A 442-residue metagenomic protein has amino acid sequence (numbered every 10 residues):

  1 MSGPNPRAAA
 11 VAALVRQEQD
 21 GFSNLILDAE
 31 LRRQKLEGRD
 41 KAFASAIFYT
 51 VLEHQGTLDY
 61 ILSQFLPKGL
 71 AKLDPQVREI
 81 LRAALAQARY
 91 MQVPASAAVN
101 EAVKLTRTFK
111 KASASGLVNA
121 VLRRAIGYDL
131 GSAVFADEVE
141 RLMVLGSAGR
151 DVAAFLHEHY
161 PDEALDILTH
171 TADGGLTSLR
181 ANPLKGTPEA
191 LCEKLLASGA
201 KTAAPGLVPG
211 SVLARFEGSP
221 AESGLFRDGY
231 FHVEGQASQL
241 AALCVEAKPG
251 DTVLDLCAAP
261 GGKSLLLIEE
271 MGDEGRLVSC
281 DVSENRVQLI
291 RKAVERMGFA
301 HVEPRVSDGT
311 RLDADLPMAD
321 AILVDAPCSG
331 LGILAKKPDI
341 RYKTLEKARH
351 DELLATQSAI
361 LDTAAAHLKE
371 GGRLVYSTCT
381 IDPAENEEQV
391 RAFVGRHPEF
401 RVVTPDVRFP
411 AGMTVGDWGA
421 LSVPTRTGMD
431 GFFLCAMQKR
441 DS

Functional and structural regions predicted by a protein language model:
M1-S442: S-adenosylmethionine
